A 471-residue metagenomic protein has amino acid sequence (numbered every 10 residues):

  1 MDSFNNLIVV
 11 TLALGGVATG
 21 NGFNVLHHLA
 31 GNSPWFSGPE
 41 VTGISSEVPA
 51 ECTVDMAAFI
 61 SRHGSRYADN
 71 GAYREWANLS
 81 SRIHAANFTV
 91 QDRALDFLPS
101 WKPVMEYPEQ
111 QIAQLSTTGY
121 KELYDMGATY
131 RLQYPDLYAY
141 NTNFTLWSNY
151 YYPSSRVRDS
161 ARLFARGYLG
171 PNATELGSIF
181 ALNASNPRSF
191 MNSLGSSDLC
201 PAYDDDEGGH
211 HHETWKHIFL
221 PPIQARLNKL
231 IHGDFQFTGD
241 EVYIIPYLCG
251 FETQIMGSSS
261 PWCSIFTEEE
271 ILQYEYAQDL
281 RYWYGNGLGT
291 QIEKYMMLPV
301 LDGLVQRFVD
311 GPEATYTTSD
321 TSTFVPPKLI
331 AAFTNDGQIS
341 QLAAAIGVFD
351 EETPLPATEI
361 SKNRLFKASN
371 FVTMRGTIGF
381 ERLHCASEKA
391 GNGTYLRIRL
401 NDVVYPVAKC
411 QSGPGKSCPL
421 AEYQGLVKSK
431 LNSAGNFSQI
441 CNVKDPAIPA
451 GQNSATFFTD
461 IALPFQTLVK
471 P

Functional and structural regions predicted by a protein language model:
M1-G22: Fungal secretory targeting signals
T19-W147, Y152-I330, T334-P471: Signature for phosphate-centric chemistry
